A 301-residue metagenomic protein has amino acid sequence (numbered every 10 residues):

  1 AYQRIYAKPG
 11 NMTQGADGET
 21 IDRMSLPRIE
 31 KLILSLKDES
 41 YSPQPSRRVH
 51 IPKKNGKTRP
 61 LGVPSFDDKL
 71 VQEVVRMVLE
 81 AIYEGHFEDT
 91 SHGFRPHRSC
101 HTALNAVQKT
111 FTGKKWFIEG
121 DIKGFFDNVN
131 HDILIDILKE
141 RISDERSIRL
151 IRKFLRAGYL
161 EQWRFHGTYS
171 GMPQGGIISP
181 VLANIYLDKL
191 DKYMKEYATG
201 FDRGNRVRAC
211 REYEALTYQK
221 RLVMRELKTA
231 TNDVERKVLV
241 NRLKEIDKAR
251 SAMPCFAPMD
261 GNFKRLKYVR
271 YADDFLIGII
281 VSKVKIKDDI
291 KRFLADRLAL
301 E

Functional and structural regions predicted by a protein language model:
A1-E301: Non-catalytic terminal/accessory segments
